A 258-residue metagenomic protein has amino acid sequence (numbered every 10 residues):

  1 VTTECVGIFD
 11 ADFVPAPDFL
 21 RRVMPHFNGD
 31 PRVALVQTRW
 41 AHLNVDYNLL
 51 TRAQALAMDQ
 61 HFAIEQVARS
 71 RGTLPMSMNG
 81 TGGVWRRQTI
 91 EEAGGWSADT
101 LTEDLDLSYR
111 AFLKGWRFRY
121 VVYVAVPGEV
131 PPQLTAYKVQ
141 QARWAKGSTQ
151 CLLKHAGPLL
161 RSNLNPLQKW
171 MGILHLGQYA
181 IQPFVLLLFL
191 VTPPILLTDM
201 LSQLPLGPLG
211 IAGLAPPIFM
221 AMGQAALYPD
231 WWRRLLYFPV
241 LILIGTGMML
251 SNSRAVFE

Functional and structural regions predicted by a protein language model:
V1-E4, P17-L101, F112-L113, L134-G177: Long helical/loop segments within the catalytic core of UDP-sugar-dependent glycosyltransferases, especially the large
A11, P15, R254-F257: Acidic, Ser/Thr-rich low-complexity segments on the non-lumenal side of membrane proteins
D12, A111, T246: Residue-level signature of catalytic and energy-coupling elements of molecular machines, predominantly ATP/GTP-dependent
T73, D99, S108-P127: Catalytic donor-sugar/metal-binding loop of nucleotide-sugar-dependent glycosyltransferases
W116-P132, Q150-S162, V185-T192, P239-G245: Hydrophobic alpha-helical transmembrane segments
Q178-E258: Membrane-embedded multi-pass helical conduit in multi-pass membrane proteins, especially envelope-biosynthetic
